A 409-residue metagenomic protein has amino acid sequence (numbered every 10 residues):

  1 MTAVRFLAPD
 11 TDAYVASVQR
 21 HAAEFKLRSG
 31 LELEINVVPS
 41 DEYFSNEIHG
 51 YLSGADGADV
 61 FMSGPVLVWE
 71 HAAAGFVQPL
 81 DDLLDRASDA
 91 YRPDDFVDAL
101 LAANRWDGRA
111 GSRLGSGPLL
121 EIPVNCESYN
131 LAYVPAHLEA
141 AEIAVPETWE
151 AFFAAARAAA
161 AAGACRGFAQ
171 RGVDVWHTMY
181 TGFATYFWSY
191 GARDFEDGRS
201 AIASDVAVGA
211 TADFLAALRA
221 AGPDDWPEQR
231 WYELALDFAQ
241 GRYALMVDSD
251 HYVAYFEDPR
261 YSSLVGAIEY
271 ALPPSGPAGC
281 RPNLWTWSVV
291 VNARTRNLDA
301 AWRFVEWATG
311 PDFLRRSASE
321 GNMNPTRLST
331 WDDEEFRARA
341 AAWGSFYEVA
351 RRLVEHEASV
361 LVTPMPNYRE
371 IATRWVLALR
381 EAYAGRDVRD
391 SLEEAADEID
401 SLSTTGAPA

Functional and structural regions predicted by a protein language model:
M1-F76, Y91-R92, P227, P277 (+2 more regions): Conserved N-terminal structural module of periplasmic/extracytoplasmic solute-binding proteins
W69-S128, E269-A271: Hinge/lid segment of periplasmic solute-binding proteins
D82-F96, G172-V173, W188-G209, P259-S263 (+2 more regions): Short, solvent-exposed loop/beta-turn-alpha elements that line the ligand-binding surface or hinge of extracytoplasmic
R109-V124, Y129, F153-S200, Y243: Extracytoplasmic/periplasmic solute-binding protein
A155-A158, D197-E228: Glycine-centered hinge/linker elements that transmit conformational signals in sensory and ligand-binding systems
A212-N297: Extracytoplasmic/periplasmic substrate-binding proteins
A244, W287-M323: Bilobed periplasmic-binding protein/Venus flytrap-like ligand-binding cleft at the lobe interface of extracytoplasmic
I268-A271, S319-L377, E381, P408-A409: Long, aromatic- and glycine/proline-rich binding clefts that accommodate carbohydrate-like moieties
